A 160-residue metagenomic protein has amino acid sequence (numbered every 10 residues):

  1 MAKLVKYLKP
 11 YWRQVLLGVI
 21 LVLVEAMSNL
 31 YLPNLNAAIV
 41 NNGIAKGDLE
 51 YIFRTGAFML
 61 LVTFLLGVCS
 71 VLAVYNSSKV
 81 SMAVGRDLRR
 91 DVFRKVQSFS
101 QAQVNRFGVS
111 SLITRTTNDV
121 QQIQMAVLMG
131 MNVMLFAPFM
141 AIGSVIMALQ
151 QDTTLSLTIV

Functional and structural regions predicted by a protein language model:
M1-W12, L112-T116: A short amphipathic helical element positioned immediately N-terminal to and/or at the very start of a transmembrane
Y7, I39-G43, K95, F99 (+3 more regions): Amphipathic alpha-helical segments that mediate coupling or scaffolding at interfaces
W12-L72, N76, L149-T154: Transmembrane helix-loop-helix hairpins at lipid-water interfaces of multipass membrane proteins, especially the type-1
L32, A57, T117-V160: Hydrophobic alpha-helical transmembrane segments of ABC transporter permease domains
K46-G47, M82, R90-T114, N118-V120: Short intracellular "coupling" helices and adjacent cytoplasmic loop segments at the cytosolic face of multi-pass
V62-S81, N132-F139, V160: Alpha-helical transmembrane segments of multi-pass membrane proteins
Y75-A83, D87, D91, I146-T153: Cytoplasmic juxtamembrane "membrane-exit" helices immediately C-terminal to transmembrane segments
